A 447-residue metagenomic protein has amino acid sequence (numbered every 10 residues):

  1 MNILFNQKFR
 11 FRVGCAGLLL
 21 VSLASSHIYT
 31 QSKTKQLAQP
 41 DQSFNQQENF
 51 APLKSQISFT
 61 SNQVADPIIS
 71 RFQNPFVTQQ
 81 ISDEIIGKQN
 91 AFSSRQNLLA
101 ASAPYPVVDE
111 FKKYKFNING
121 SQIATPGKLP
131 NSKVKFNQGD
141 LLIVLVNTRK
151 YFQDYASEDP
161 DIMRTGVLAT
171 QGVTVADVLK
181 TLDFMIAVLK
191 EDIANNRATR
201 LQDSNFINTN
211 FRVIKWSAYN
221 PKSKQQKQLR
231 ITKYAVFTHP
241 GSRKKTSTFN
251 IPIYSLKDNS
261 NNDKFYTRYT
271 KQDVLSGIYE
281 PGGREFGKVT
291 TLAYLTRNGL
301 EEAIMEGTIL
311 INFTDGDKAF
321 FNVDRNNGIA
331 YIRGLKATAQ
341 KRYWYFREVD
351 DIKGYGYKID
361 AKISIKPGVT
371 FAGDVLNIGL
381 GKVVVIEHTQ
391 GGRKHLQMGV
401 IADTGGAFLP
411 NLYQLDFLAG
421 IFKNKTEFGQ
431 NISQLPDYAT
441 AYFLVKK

Functional and structural regions predicted by a protein language model:
M1, L23-S25, T30, A441-Y442: Generic low-polarity alpha-helical segments
M1-F9: N-terminal secretory signal peptides that target proteins for export/translocation
R10-A16: Sec-dependent signal peptide recognition, specifically the positively charged N-region followed immediately by
A16-L23: Bacterial N-terminal signal peptides
S26-S43, A51: Signal peptide processing junction and immediate N-terminal pro/mature segment of secreted/exported proteins
P40, F44, N49-T60, D66-F72 (+1 more regions): Solvent-exposed, well-ordered loop and adjacent helix/strand elements within mature globular domains that form
